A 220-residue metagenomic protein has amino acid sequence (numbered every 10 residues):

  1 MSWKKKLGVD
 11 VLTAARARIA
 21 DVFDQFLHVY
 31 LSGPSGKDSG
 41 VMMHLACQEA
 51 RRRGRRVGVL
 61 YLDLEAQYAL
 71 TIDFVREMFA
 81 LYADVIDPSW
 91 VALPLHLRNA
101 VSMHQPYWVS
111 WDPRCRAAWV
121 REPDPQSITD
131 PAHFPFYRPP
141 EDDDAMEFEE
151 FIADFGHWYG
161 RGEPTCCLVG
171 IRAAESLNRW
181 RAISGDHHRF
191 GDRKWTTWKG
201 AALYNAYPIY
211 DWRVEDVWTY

Functional and structural regions predicted by a protein language model:
M1-D211: ATP-dependent adenylation/nucleotidyltransferase module used to activate substrates
P208-Y220: Mid-to-C-terminal catalytic subdomains of enzymes that bind/position adenosyl phosphate moieties or nucleic-acid
